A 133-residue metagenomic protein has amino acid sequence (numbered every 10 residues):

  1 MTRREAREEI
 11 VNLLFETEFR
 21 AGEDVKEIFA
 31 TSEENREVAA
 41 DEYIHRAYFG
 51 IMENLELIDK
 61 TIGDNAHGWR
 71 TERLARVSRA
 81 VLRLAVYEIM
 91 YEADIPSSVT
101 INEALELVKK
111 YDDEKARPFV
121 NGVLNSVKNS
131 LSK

Functional and structural regions predicted by a protein language model:
M1-K133: N-terminal interaction/assembly modules
